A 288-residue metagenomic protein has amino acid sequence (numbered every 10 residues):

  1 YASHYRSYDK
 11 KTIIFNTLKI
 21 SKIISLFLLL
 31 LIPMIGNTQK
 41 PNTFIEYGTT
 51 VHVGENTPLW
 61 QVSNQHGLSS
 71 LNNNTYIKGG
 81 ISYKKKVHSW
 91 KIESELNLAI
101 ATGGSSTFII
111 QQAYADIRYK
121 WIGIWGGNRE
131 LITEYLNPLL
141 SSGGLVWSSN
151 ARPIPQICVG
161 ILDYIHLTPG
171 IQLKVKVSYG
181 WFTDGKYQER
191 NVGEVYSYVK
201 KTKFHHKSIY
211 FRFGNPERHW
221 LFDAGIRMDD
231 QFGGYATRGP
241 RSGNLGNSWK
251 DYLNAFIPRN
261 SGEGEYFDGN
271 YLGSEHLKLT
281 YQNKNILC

Functional and structural regions predicted by a protein language model:
T38-I77, K85-L96: Transmembrane beta-strand segments of Gram-negative outer membrane beta-barrel proteins
Q39-T43, Y83-E93, R118-I122, Y164-K174 (+2 more regions): Short loop/turn motifs that connect adjacent beta-strands in outer-membrane beta-barrel proteins
T49-T57, K85, L98-G104, Y119-W121 (+5 more regions): Transmembrane beta-strands of outer-membrane beta-barrel pores
N64-G67, N97-A101, S142-W147, V192-S197 (+1 more regions): Extracellular loop and loop/strand-boundary signature of outer-membrane beta-barrel proteins
S69-I77, T107-Q111, N150-G160, K201-K207 (+2 more regions): Residues that define the transmembrane beta-barrel architecture of outer-membrane proteins
I77-K85, A113-Y119, G126, I157-D163 (+2 more regions): Residues on the lipid-exposed face of transmembrane beta-strands in outer-membrane beta-barrel proteins
I132-R238: Internal, well-ordered domain-core segments that constitute the primary functional module of diverse proteins
F222-A224, F232-C288: Long, internal scaffold/assembly segments composed of regular secondary structure
